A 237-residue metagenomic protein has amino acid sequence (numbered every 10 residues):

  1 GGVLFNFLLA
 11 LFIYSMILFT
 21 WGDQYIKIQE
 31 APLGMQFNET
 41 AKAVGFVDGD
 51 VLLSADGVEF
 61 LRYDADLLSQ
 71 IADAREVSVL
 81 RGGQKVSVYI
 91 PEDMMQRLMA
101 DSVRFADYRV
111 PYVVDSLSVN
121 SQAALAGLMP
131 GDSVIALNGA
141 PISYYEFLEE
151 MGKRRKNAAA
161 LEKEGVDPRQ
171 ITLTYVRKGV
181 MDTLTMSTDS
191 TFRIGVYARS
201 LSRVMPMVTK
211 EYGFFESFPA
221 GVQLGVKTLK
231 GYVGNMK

Functional and structural regions predicted by a protein language model:
G1-G34, A65-S118, T183-P206: PDZ/PDZ-like peptide-tail recognition elements
L18-L61, A100-A136, A140-S143: PDZ/PDZ-like domain segments forming the peptide/carboxylate-binding groove, activating on the N-terminal beta-strands
D50, G57, A72, E76 (+2 more regions): Short acidic/polar micro-motifs centered on Gly/Asp/Asn
L53, R75-V79, I171-T174: Short polybasic amphipathic segments
A55-D56, L80-Q84, N138, V176-V180: Short strand-coil-strand connectors
V58, M95-Q96, T174-V176: Short, solvent-exposed secondary-structure boundary motifs
V103-A136, A140-P141, E150-K237: Functional transmembrane alpha-helices
F147: Acidic, metal/ion-handling microdomains and their immediate structural contexts
